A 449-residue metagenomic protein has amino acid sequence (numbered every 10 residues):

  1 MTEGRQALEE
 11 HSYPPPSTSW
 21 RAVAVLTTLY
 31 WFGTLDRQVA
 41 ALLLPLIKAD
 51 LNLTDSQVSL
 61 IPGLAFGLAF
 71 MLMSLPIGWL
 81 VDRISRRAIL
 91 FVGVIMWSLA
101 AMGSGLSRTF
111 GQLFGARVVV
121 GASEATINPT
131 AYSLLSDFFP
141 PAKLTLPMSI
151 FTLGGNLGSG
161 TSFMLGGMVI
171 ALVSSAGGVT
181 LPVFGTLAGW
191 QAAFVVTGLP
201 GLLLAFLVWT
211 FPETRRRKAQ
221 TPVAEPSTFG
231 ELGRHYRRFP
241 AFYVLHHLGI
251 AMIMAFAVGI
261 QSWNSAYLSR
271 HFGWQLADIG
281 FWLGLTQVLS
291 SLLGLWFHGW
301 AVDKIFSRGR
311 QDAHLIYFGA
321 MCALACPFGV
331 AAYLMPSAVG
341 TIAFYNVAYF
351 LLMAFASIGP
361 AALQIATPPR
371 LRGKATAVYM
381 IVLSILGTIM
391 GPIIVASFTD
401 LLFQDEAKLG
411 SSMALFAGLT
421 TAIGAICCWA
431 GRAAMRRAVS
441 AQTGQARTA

Functional and structural regions predicted by a protein language model:
A7-P16, E213-H246, H271: Juxtamembrane intracellular "pre-TM" segments in multi-pass secondary transporters
A40-A41, F239-W296, L352-A356, P360 (+1 more regions): Extracytoplasmic gate region of multi-pass secondary transporters
A41-L72: Extracellular/periplasmic helix-loop-helix junction of adjacent transmembrane segments in MFS-like secondary
N52, S85, L106-Q112, P140 (+1 more regions): Helix-breaking motifs and short loop linkers at transmembrane-helix boundaries and internal kinks in secondary membrane
G63-G78, L285-H298: Central cavity-lining transmembrane alpha-helices of secondary-active solute carriers, predominantly the Major
L72-F110: Conserved MFS/SLC helix-loop-helix module at the cytosolic interface between two early adjacent transmembrane helices
G115-N156: Cytoplasmic helix-loop-helix junction between adjacent transmembrane helices in 12-TM secondary transporters
F151, G155-W209: Helix-loop-helix hairpin linking two adjacent transmembrane segments in secondary transporters
